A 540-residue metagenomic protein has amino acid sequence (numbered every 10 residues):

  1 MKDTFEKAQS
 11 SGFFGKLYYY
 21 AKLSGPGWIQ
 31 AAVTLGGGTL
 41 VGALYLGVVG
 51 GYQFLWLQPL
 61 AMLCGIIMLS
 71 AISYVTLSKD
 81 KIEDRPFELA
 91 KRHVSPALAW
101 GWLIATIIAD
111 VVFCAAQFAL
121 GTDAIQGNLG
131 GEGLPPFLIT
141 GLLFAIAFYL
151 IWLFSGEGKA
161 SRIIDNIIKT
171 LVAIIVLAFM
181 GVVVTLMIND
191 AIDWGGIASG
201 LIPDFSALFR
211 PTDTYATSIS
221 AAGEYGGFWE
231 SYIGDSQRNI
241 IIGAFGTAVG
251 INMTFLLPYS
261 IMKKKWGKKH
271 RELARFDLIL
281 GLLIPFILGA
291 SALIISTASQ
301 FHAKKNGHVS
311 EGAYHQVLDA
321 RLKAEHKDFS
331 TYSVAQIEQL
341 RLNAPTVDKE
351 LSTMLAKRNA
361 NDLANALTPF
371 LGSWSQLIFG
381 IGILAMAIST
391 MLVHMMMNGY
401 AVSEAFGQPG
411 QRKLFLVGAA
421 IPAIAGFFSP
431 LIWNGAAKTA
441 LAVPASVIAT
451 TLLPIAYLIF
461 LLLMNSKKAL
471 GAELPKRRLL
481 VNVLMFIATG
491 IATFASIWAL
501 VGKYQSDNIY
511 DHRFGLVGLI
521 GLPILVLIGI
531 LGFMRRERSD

Functional and structural regions predicted by a protein language model:
M1-V41, W266-K269, F276, L280: Membrane-interface "cap" regions at the ends of multi-pass membrane proteins
K2-A8, A43-Y45, S70-L98, D123-L129 (+6 more regions): Flexible loop linkers connecting adjacent transmembrane helices in multi-pass alpha-helical membrane transporters
Q30, L57-L89, G101-V112, A116 (+2 more regions): Juxtamembrane transmembrane-helix boundary signature
V41-G42, G47-V48, K159-N166, Q237 (+3 more regions): Hydrophobic, small-residue-rich membrane helices and short re-entrant helix-turn-helix hairpins that build
W56-I72, L177, G246-M253, L273-H302 (+2 more regions): Selective recognition of specific alpha-helical transmembrane segments in multi-pass small-molecule
L103, L129-S155, T170-A178, Q411-F428 (+1 more regions): Transmembrane alpha-helical segments of multi-pass small-molecule transport proteins
S161-T170, M396, Y400, G410-G418 (+2 more regions): C-terminal membrane-solvent junction of multi-pass transporters and transport-like membrane proteins
V172-Y225, A248-T254, S296-T297, Y457-K468 (+2 more regions): Hydrophobic alpha-helical segments and their helix-loop junctions in multi-pass secondary transporters
